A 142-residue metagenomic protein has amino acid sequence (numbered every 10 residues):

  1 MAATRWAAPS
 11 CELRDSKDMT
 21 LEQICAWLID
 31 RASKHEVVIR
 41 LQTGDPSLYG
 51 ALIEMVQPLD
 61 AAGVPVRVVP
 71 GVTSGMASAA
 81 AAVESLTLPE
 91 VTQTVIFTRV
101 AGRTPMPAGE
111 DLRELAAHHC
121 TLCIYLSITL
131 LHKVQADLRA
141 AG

Functional and structural regions predicted by a protein language model:
M1-V72, A77: Class I S-adenosyl-L-methionine
W6, A81-A82, D137: Residue-level signal for well-ordered alpha-helical positions
K17-D18, V100, Y125-T129: Structural motif
E36-R40, V95, C120-I124: Generic beta-sheet signal
T43-H118: Class I SAM-dependent methyltransferase SAM-binding "motif I" and its flanking Rossmann-like core
P105-G142: Conserved anion/nucleotide-ligand pocket segment
